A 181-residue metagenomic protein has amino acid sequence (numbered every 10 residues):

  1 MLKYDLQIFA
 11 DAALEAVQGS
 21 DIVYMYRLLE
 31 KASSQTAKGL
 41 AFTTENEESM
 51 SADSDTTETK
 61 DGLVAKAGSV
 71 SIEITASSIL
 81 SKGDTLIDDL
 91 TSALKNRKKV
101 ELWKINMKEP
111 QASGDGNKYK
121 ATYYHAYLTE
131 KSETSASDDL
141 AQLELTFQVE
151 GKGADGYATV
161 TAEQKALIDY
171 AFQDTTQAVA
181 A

Functional and structural regions predicted by a protein language model:
M1-A13: N-terminal leader/targeting segments
A10-I79, Y127-A141: Solvent-exposed edge beta-strands and adjacent loop segments that serve as assembly or binding interfaces
T43, I105-D155: Short beta-strand and beta-hairpin "edge-sheet" elements
S51-A52, K99-K104, Q148-D155, Y170-D174: Glycine-rich loops and low-complexity Gly/Arg-rich segments that provide flexible linkers or classic glycine-based
G62-A121: Structured, beta-strand-rich domain cores that present glycine/charged loop surfaces used to bind extended ligands
G83-T85, A154-Y157: Intrinsically disordered, low-complexity acidic/polar segments
A93-K99, Y123-A126, F147-V149, K165-D169: Short, low-complexity, polar/charged sequence segments that are solvent-exposed and flexible
Y157-A181: Intrinsically disordered, low-complexity terminal/linker regions enriched in Pro/Ser/Gly and acidic residues
